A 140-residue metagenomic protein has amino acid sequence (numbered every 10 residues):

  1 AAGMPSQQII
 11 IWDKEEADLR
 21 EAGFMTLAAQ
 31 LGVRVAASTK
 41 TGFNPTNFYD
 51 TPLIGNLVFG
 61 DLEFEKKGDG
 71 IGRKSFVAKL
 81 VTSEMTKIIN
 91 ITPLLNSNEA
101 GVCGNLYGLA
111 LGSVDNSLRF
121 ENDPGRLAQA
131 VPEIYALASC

Functional and structural regions predicted by a protein language model:
A2-C140: Extended, low-polarity segments enriched in aliphatic/aromatic residues
